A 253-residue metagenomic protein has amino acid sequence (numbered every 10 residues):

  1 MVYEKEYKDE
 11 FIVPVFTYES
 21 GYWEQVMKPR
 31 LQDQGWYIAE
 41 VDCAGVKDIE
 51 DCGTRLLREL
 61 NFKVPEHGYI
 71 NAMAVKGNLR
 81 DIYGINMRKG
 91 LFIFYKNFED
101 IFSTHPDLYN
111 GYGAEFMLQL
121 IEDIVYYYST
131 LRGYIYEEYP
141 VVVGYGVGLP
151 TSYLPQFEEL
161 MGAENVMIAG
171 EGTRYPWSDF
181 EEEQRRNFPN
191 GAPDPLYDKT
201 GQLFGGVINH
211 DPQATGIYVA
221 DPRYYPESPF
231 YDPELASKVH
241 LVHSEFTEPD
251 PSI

Functional and structural regions predicted by a protein language model:
M1-P65, I85-E182, F188-P195, T200 (+1 more regions): N-terminal intrinsically disordered, low-complexity segments enriched in P/E/S/T
I70-M73: Short glycine-rich substrate-engagement loop in P-loop NTPases that contacts/grips substrate
K76-G77, S103: Internal, helix-rich recognition cores of eukaryotic regulatory domains
N78-I82: Short active-site loop/helix that positions an aromatic residue
